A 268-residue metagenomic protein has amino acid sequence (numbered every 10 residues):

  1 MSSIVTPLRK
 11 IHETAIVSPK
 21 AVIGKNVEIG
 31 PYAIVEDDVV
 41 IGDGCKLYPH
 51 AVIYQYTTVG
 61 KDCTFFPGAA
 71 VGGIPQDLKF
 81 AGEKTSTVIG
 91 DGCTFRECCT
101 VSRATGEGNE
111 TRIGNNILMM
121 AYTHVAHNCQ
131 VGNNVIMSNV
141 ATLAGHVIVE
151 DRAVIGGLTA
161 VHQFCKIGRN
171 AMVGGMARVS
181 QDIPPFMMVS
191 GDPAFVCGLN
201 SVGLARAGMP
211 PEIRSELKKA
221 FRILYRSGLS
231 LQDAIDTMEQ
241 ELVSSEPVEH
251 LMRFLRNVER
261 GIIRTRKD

Functional and structural regions predicted by a protein language model:
M1-T14, P19-K20, K25-N26, D62 (+6 more regions): Terminal amphipathic alpha-helical/low-complexity segments used for targeting or macromolecular assembly
K10-F195: Structural signal for interior beta-strand "rungs" in well-ordered beta-sheet cores of soluble enzyme domains
